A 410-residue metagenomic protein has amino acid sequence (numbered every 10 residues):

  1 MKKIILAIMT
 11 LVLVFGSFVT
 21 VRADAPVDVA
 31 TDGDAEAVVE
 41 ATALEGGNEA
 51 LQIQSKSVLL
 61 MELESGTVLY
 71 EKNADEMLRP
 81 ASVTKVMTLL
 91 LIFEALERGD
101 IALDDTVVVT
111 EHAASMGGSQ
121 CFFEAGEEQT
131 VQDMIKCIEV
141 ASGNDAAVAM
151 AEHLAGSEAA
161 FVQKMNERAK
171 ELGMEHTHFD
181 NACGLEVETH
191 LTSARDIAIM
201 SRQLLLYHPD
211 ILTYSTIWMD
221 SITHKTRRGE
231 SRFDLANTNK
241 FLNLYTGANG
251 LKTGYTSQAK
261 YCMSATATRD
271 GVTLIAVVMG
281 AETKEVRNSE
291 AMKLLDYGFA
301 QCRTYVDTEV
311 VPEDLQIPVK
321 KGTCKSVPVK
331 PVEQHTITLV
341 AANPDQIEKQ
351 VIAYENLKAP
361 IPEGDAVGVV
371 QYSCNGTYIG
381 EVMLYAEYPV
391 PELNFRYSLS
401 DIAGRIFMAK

Functional and structural regions predicted by a protein language model:
M1-K2, P80, V131, F395 (+1 more regions): Structural motif marking the loop-to-transmembrane transition
K2-R22: Sec-dependent N-terminal signal peptides of Gram-positive bacterial secreted proteins and lipoproteins
T10, L44-G46, C262: A generic local structural motif
T10, S82-T84, E111-A113, A125-E127 (+7 more regions): A mature extracytoplasmic/lumenal domain signature
L13, A25-E40, E62-L63, V68-E71 (+2 more regions): Membrane-proximal envelope biogenesis segments
V21-P209: Active-site-adjacent loops and short helices of periplasmic peptidoglycan-processing enzymes
M174-H178, E186-L191, R195-K410: Domain-terminus/edge residues, biased toward the C-terminal soluble/receptor-binding domains of extracytoplasmic
